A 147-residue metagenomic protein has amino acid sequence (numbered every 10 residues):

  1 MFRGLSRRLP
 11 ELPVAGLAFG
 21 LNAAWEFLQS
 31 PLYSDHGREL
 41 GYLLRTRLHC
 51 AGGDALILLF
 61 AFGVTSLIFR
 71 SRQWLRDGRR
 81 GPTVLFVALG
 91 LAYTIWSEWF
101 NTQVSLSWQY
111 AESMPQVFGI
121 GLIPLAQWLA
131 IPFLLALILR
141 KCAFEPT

Functional and structural regions predicted by a protein language model:
M1-T147: Aromatic-rich, lipid-facing transmembrane alpha helices and their immediate juxtamembrane interface loops in integral
